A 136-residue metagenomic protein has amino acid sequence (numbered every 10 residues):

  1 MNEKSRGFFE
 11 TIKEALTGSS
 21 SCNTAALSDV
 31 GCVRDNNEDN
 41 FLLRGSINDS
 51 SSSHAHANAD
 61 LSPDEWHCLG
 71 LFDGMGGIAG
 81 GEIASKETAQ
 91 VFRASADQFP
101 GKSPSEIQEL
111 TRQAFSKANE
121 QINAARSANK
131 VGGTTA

Functional and structural regions predicted by a protein language model:
M1-A136: PP2C/PPM-type serine/threonine phosphatase catalytic domain
